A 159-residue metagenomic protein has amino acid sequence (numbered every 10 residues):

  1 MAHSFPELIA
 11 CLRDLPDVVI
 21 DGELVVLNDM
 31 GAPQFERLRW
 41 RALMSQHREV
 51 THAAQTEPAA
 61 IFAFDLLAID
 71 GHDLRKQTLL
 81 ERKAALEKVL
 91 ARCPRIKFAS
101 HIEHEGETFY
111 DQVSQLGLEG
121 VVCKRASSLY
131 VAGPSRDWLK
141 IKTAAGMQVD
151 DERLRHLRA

Functional and structural regions predicted by a protein language model:
M1-A159: Catalytic cores of nucleic-acid ligases and guanylyltransferases
